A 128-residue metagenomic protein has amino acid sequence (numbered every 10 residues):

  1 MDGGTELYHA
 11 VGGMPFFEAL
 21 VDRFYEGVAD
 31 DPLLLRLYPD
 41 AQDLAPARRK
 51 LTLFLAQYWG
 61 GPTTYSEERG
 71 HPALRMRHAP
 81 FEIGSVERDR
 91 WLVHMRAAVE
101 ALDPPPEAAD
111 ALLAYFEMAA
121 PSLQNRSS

Functional and structural regions predicted by a protein language model:
M1, H9-A10, M14: Start-of-domain signal
M1-T5, E18-E100, P106, L113 (+2 more regions): Heme-based O2/NO sensor domains and their adjacent alpha-helical segments, primarily globin folds but also including
